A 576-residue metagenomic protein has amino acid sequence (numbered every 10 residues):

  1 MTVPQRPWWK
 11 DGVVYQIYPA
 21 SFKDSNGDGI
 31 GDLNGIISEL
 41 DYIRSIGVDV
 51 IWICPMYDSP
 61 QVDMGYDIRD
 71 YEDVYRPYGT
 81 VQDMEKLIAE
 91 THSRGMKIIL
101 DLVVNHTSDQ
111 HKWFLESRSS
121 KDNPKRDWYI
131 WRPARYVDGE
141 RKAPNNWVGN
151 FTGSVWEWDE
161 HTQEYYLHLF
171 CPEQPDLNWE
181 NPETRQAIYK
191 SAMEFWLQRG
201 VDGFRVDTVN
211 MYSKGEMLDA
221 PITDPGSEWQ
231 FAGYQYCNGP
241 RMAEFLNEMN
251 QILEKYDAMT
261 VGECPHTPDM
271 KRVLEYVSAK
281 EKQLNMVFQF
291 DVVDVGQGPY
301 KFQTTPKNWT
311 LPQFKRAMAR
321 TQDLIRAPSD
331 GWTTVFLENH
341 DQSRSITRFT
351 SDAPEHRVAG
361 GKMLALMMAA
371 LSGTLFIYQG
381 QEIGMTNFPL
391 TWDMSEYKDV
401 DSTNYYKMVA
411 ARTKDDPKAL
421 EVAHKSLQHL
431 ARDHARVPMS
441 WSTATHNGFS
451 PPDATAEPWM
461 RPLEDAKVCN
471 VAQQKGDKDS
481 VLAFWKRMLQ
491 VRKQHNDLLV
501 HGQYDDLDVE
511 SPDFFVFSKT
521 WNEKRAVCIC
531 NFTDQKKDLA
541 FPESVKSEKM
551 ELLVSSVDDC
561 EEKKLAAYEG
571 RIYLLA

Functional and structural regions predicted by a protein language model:
T2-A576: Active-site and adjacent substrate-binding regions of carbohydrate-active enzymes
